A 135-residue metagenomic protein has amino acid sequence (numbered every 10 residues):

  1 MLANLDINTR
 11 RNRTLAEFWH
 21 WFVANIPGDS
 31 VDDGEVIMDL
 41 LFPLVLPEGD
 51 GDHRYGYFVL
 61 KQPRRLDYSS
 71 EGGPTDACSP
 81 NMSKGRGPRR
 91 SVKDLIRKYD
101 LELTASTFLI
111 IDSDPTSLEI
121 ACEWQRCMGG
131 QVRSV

Functional and structural regions predicted by a protein language model:
M1-V135: N-terminus-centered regions that define maturation/targeting leaders and the start of the first functional domain
